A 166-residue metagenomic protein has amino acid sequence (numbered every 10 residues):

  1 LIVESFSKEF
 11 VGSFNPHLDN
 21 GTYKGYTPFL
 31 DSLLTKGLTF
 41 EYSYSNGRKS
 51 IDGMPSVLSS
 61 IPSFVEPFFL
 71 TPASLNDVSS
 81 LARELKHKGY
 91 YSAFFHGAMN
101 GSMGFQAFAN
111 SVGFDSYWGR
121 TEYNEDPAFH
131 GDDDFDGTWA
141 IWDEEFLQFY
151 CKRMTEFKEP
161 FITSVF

Functional and structural regions predicted by a protein language model:
L1-F166: Soluble catalytic regions of membrane-associated enzymes that act on cell-envelope and secretory-pathway components
